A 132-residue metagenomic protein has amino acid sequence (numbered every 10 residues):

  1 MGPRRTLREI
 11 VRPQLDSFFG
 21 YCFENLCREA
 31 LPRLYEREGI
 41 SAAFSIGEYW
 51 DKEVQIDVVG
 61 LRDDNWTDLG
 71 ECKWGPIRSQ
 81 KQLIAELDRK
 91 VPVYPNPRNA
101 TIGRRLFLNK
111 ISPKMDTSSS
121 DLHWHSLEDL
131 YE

Functional and structural regions predicted by a protein language model:
M1-E132: A cross-kingdom feature that marks ATP-driven nucleic-acid transaction machinery
